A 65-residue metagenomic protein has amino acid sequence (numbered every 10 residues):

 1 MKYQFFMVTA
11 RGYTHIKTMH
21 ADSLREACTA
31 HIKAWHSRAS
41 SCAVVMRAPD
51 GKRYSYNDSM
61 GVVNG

Functional and structural regions predicted by a protein language model:
M1-H15: Short aromatic-glycine-(Arg/Gly/Cys) micro-motifs in beta-strand/loop hairpins
K2-Q4, T18-H20, V45, K52-R53: Ser/Thr- (and often Asn-) enriched beta-sheet segments in non-cytosolic proteins
Q4-F5, S23, N64: Generic extreme N-terminus detector
G12, L24-E26, G51: Generic "edge-of-domain/loop-turn" microfeature
T14, H36-G65: Short, mixed-charge low-complexity intrinsically disordered segments
H20-A43: A short, charged, amphipathic alpha-helix used as a generic interaction element across diverse proteins
